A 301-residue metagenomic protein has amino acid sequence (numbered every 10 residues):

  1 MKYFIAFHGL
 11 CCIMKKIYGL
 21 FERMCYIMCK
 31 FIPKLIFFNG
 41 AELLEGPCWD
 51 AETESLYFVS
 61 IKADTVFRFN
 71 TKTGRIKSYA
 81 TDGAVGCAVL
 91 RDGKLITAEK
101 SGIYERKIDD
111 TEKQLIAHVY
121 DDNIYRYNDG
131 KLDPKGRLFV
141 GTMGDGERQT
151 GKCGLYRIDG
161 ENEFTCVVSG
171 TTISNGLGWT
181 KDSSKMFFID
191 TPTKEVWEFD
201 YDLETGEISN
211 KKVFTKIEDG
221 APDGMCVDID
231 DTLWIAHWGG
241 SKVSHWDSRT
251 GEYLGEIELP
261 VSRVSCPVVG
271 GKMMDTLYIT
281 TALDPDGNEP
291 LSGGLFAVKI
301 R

Functional and structural regions predicted by a protein language model:
M28-G40, T71, K211: A short helix->beta-strand "capping" segment at the edge of beta-propeller domains
N39-T53, D82-E99, D121-G141, V167-K185 (+3 more regions): Beta-rich, blade/repeat-based domains predominating in secreted/periplasmic proteins but also intracellular
G40, A51, L56-K62, L95-S101 (+4 more regions): Conserved beta-strand positions in repeat-built beta-propeller and related beta-rich domains
T65-F67, G102, G154-Y156, E195-W197 (+2 more regions): A short loop-to-beta-strand structural motif that recurs across blades of beta-propeller domains
T71, R91-G93, I108-D109, Y156-E163 (+3 more regions): Flexible "stalk/tail and boundary" regions
F199-G206, I300-R301: Short loop/turn segments immediately following beta-strands, especially the blade-tip and inter-blade linker loops
T205-V269: Glycine/small-residue-rich hydrophobic helix-like segments
V269-R301: Blade-level signature of beta-propeller repeat domains, shared across WD40, Kelch, NHL, RCC1 and BNR/Asp-box propellers
